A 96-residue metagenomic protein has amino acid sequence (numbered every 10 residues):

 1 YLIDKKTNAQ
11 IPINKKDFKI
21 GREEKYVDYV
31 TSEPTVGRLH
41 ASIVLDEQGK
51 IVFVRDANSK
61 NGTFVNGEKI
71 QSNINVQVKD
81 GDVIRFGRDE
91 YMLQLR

Functional and structural regions predicted by a protein language model:
Y1-D4: A short beta-strand micro-motif
K6-A9: Short polar catalytic/cofactor-binding loops
P12-E90: Forkhead-associated
Y91-R96: Short, Lys/Arg- and Gly-enriched loop/turn segments at beta-strand edges
